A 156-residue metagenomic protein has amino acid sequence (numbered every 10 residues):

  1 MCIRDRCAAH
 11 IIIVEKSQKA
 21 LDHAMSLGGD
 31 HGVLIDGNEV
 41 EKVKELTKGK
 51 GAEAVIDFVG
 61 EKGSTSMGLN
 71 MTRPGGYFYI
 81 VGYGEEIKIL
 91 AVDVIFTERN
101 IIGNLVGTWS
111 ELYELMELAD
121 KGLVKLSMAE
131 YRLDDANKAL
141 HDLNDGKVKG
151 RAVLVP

Functional and structural regions predicted by a protein language model:
I3-M67: Adenosine-nucleotide cofactor-binding segment
K16-Q18, S66, N70, L112-P156: C-terminal hydrophobic helical "lid"/dimerization subdomain of Rossmann-like NAD(P)H-dependent oxidoreductases
S17, G84, G107: Residues in the short beta-alpha loop(s) of Rossmann-like NAD(P)-binding domains
D36, G82, L105: Residues at the C-termini of beta-strands that transition into short coil/loop
G60-K62, Y83-E86: Short beta->alpha connector loops
T72-G76: Short glycine-dipeptide loop
Y77-Y79, I89-A129: Rossmann-fold dehydrogenase core element
